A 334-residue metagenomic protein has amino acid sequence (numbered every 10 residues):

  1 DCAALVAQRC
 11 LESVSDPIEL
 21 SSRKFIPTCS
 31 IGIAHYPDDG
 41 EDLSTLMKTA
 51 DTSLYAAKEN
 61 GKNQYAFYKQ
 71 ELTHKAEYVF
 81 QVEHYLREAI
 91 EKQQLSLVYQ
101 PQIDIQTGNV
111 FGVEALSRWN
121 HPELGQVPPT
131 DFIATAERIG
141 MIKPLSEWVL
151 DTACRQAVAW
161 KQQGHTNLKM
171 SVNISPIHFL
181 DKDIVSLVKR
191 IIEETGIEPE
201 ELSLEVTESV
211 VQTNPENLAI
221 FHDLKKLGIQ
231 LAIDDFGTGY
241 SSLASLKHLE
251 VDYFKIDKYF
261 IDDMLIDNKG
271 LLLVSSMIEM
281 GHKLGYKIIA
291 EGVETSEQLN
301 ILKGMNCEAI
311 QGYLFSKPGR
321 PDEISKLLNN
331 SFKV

Functional and structural regions predicted by a protein language model:
D1-F80, H84: Cyclic-dinucleotide signaling modules
A7, M47, V185-V188, P215 (+2 more regions): Heptad-repeat coiled-coil signal-transmission/dimerization helices
L11, A57-K58, I90, A136 (+2 more regions): A generic structural signal for well-ordered alpha-helical segments
L11, S15, A157-K161, I192-E193 (+3 more regions): Surface-exposed amphipathic alpha-helices with a cationic face
S13, P17, A34, S53 (+11 more regions): Amphipathic alpha-helical segments that mediate coupling or scaffolding at interfaces
P17, K24-G32, Q64, Q94-S96 (+4 more regions): Residues at or immediately flanking beta-strands
R23, P37, I105-Q106, P122-E123 (+3 more regions): EAL-family c-di-GMP phosphodiesterase catalytic domain
Q70-E77, Q81-I197, S209, H222-D223 (+2 more regions): Bacterial c-di-GMP phosphodiesterase EAL domain
